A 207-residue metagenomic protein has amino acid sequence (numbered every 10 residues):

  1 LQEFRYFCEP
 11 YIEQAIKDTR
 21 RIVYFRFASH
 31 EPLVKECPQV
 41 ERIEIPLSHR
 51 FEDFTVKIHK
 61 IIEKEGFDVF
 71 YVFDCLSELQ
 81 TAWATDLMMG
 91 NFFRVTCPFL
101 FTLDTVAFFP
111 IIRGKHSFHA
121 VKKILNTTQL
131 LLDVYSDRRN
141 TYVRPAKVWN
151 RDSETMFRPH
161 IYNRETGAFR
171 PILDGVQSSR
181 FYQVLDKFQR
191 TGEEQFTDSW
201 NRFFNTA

Functional and structural regions predicted by a protein language model:
L1-S29: Glycine-rich P-loop/Walker A and Walker A-like loops and their local beta1-loop-alpha1 context in P-loop NTPases
F4, S29-K35, H116-F118: Short, charged/polar "capping" segments at the starts of alpha-helices and the immediately preceding loops
F4-F7, R50, F54, D68 (+4 more regions): Helical mechanochemical/support elements of P-loop NTPase systems and associated helical scaffolds
Q14-D18, I62-E65, P98-L103, K123-N126: Conserved catalytic network of the ASCE P-loop NTPase/AAA+ motor domain
D18-T81: Conserved inter-motif catalytic segment of the P-loop NTP-binding fold
A82-W83, M88-K115: Substrate-engagement module of ASCE P-loop NTPases
I112-R170: Phosphate-binding/switch region of NTP-binding enzymes
N150-A207: C-terminal regions of RecA-like/P-loop NTPase motor modules
